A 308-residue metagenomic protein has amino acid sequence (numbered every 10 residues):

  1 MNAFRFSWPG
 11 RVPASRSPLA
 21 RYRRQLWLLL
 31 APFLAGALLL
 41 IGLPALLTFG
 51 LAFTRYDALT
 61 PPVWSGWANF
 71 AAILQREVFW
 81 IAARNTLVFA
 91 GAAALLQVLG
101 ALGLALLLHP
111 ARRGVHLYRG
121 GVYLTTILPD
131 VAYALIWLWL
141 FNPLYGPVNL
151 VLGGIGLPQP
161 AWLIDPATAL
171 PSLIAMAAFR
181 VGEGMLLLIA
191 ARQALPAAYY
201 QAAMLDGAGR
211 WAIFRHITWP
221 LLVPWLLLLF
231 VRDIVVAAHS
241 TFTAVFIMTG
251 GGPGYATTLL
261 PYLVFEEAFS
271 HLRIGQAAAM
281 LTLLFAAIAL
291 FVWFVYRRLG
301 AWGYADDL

Functional and structural regions predicted by a protein language model:
M1-R21: Short, Lys/Arg-rich, polar N-terminal cytosolic tail immediately upstream of the first transmembrane signal-anchor
Y22-L308: A structural signal for multi-pass alpha-helical bundles of membrane permease subunits that mediate small-molecule
